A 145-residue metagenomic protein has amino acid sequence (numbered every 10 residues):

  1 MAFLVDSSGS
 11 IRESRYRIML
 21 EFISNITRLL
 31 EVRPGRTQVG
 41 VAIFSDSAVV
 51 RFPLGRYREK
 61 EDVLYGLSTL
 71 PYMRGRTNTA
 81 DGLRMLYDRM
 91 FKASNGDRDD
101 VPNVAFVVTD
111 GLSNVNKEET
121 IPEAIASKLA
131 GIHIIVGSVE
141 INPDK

Functional and structural regions predicted by a protein language model:
M1-R56, V104-V108, V136-P143: Von Willebrand factor
I11-E13, N25-L29, Y87-S94, E119-A124: Eukaryotic intrinsically disordered and solvent-exposed regulatory patches
M19, I23, T79, T120: Aromatic/hydrophobic pocket-lining residues that form the small-molecule binding cavity in soluble enzyme cores
G40, G82-M85, A124: Glycine-centered structural positions embedded in regular secondary structure
S47-N103, S113-E119, I135-K145: Von Willebrand factor
K128: Anion (oxyanion) recognition and catalysis
